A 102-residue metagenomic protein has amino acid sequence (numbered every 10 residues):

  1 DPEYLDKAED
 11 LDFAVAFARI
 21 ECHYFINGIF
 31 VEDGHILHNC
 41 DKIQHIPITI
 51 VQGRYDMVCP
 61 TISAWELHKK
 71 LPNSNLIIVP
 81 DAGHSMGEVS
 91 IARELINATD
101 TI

Functional and structural regions predicted by a protein language model:
D1-N39, I46: Alpha/beta-hydrolase
E21, D56, L67: Hydrophobic, well-ordered secondary-structure elements that form the walls of internal hydrophobic environments
E32, M57-S63: Conserved alpha/beta-hydrolase "acid-adjacent" motif
L37-C40, A64, I96: Short amphipathic alpha-helical segments and helix-helix/interface helices
D41-H45, K70-L71: Short, conserved loop/helix-junction motifs that constitute active-site signature segments in enzyme catalytic cores
I43-Q44, I50-Q52, D56: Short beta-strand/loop motif that positions the catalytic acidic residue of the alpha/beta-hydrolase fold
T61-N75: Active-site-adjacent alpha-helix of alpha/beta-hydrolase-fold enzymes
S74-I102: Catalytic active-site module of serine/aspartate enzymes centered on a nucleophile-bearing elbow/loop
